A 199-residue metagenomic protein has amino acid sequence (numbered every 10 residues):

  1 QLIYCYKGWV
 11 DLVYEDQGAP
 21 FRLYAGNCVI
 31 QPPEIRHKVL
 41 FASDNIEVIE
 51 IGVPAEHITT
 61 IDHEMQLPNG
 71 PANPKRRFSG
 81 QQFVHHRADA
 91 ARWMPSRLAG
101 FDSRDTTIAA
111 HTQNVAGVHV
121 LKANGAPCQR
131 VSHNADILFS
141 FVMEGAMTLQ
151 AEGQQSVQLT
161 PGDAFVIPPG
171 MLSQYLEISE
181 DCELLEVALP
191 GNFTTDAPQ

Functional and structural regions predicted by a protein language model:
Q1-D16, N124-G153: Glycine- and acidic-residue-biased ligand/ion/polar-headgroup-sensing regions
Q1-I3, N27, P32, A109-T112 (+3 more regions): Low-complexity, Gly/Pro
Q1-V10, Y14, I30-P32, V39-F41 (+2 more regions): Catalytic cores of nucleotide-enabled group-transfer and carboxylate-activating enzymes in metabolic and assembly-line
L2-I3, C28-I30, S43-E64, A116-H119 (+2 more regions): A short hydrophobic beta-strand segment most commonly corresponding to one strand of the jelly-roll/cupin
D16-E34, A151-L172: Short acidic-glycine-tyrosine-enriched beta hairpin
G18-R22, D62, M94-G100, P127-D136 (+2 more regions): Vicinal oxygen chelate
I58-A123, T194-Q199: A short, N-terminal "cap"/entry segment at the start of jelly-roll beta-barrel domains of the cupin/DSBH fold
